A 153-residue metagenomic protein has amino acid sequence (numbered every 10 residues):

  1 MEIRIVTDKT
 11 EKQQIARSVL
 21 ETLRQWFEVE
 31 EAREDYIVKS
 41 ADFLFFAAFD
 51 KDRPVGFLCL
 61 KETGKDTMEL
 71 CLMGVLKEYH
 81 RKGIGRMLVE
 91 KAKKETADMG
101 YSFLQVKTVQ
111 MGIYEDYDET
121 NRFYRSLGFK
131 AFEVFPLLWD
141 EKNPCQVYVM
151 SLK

Functional and structural regions predicted by a protein language model:
M1-E30: Short amphipathic alpha-helix that is part of the acyltransferase structural core
F43, N143-Y148: Short hydrophobic/aromatic beta-strand or adjacent loop that forms the aromatic wall/cage of a ligand/substrate-binding
A47, R53-K61, T67-G74: Conserved beta-strand in the GNAT
M73-R81, Q110-G112: A short, internal acetyl-CoA/4′-phosphopantetheine-binding micro-motif in the GNAT/acyltransferase core
R81-K94, D98: Conserved acetyl-CoA-binding loop-helix of GNAT-fold acetyltransferases
T96-E115: Conserved GNAT acetyl-CoA-binding A-motif
E115-T120, V134-P144: Short glycine/proline-centered loop/turn elements that form peptide/ligand docking sites
Y124, F129: Conserved active-site tyrosine of GNAT-family acetyltransferases
